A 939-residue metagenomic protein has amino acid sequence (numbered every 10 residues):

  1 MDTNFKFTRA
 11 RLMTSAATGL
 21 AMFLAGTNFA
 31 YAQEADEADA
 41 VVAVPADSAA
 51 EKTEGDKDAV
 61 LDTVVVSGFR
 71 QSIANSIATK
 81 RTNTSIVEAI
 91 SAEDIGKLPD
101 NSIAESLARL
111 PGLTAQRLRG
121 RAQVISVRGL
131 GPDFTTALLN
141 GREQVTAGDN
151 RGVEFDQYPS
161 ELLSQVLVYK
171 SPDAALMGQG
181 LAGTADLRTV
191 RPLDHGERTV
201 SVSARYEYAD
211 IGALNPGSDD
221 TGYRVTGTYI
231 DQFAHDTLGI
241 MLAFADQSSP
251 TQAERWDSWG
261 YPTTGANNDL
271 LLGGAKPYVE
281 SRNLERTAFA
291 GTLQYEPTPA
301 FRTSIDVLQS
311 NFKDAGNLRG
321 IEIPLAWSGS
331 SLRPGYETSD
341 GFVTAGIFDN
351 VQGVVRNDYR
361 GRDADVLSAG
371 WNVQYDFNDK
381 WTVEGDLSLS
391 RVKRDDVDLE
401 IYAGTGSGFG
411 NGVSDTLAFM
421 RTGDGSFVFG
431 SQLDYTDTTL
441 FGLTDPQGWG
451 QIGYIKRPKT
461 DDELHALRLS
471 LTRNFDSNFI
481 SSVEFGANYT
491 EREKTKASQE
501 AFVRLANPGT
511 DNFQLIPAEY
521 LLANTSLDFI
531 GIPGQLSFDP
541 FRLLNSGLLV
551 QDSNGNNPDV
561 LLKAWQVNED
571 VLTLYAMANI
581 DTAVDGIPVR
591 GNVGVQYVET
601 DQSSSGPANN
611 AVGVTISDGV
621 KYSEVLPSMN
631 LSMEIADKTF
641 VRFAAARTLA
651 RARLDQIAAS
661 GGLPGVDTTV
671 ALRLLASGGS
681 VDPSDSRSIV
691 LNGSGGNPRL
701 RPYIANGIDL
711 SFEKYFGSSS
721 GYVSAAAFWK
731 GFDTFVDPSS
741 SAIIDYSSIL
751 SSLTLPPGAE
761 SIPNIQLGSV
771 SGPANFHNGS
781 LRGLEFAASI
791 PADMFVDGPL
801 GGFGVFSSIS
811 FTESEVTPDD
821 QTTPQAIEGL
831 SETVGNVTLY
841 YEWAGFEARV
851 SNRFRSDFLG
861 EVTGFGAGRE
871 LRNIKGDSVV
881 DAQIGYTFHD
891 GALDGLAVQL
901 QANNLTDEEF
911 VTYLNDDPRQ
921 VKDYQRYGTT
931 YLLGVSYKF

Functional and structural regions predicted by a protein language model:
V65-L98, V124, P132-T135, R142: N-terminal periplasmic "start-of-domain" segments of outer-membrane beta-barrel proteins
A104-E143, K170: Extracytoplasmic beta-strand/coil segments of soluble accessory domains associated with Gram-negative outer-membrane
R142-K170, D220, G227: Short acidic/polar hinge/loop motifs at secondary-structure boundaries that mediate gating or recognition
L176, P192-T199, A234-L238, A300 (+9 more regions): Short loop/turn motifs that connect adjacent beta-strands in outer-membrane beta-barrel proteins
G217-S330, P334-Y336, G361-N378, M629: Transmembrane beta-barrel wall of Gram-negative outer-membrane proteins
D358-V366, K563-E569, L649-S724, W729-F732 (+5 more regions): Outer-membrane beta-barrel signature, preferentially recognizing the C-terminal barrel domain of Gram-negative
A727-V736, S740-S741, S747-T863, S936: Gram-negative outer-membrane beta-barrel transporters
F803, F854-E861, Y886-F939: C-terminal beta-signal and adjacent terminal beta-strands/loops of Gram-negative outer-membrane beta-barrel proteins
